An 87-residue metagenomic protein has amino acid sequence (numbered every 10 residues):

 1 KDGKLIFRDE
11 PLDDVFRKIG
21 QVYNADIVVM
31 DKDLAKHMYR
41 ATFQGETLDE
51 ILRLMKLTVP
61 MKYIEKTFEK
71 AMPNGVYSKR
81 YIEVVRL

Functional and structural regions predicted by a protein language model:
K1-L87: A residue-level detector for the "anchor" residue at the start of short, highly conserved motifs
